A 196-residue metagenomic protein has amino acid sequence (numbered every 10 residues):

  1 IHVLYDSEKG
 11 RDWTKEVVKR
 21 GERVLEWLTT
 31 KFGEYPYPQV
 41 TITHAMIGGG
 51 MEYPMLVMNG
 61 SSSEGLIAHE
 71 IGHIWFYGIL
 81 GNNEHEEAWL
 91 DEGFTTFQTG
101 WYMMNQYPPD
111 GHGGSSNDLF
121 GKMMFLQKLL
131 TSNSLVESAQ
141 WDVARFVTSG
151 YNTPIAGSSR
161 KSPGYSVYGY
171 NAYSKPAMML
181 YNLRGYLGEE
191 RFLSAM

Functional and structural regions predicted by a protein language model:
H2-M196: Hydrophobic alpha-helical and helix-loop surface patches within well-folded domains that function as non-catalytic
